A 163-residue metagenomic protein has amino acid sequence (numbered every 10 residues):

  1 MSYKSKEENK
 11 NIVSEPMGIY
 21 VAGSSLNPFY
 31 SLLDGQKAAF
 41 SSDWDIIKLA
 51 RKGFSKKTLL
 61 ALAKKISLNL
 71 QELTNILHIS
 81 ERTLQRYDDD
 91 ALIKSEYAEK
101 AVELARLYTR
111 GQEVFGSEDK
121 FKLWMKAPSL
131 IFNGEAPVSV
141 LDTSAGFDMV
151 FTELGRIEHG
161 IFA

Functional and structural regions predicted by a protein language model:
M1-A163: Non-transmembrane "mature" sequence context
